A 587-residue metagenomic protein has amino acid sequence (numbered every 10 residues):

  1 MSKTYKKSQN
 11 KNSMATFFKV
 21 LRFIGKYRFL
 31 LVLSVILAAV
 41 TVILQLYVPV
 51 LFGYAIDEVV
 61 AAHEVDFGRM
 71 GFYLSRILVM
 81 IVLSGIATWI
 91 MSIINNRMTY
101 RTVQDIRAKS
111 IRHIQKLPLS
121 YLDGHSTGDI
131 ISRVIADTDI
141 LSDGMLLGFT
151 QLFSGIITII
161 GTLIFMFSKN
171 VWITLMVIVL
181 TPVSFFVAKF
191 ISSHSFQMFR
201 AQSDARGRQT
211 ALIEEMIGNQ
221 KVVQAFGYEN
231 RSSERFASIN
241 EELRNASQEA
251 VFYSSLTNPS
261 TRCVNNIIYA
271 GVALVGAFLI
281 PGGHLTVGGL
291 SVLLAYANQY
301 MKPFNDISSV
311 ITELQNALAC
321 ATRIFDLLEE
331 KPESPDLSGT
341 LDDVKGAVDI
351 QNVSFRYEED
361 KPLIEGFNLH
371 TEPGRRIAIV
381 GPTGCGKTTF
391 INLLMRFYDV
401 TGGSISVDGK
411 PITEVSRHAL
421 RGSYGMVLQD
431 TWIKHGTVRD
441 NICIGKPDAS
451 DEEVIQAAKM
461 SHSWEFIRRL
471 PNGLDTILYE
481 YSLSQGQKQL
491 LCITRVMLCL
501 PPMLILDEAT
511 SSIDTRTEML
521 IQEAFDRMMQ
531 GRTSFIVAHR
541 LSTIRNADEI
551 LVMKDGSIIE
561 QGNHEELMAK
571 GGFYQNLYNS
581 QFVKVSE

Functional and structural regions predicted by a protein language model:
M1-Q45, V60-I77, M91-N95, T99 (+8 more regions): Membrane-integrated ABC transporters
S2-S8, Y100, A108-S132, A136-T138 (+7 more regions): Short intracellular "coupling" helices and adjacent cytoplasmic loop segments at the cytosolic face of multi-pass
T16, I24, I56, M91 (+4 more regions): Juxtamembrane loop-to-helix connectors within ABC transporter transmembrane domains
K26, L30-I43, Y54, M80 (+3 more regions): Transmembrane helices of ABC transporter permease
F29, L119-S120, A136-M145, F149 (+5 more regions): An intracellular "coupling" helix at the cytosolic face of ABC transporter transmembrane type-1 domains
A39-Y47, V82-W89, L141-G144, G148-I160 (+4 more regions): Hydrophobic alpha-helical transmembrane bundles that constitute the permease/transmembrane domains of multi-pass
H63-D66, F165-V179, Y253-T322, L327-L328: Helix-loop-helix
D342-E587: ABC-type nucleotide-binding domain
